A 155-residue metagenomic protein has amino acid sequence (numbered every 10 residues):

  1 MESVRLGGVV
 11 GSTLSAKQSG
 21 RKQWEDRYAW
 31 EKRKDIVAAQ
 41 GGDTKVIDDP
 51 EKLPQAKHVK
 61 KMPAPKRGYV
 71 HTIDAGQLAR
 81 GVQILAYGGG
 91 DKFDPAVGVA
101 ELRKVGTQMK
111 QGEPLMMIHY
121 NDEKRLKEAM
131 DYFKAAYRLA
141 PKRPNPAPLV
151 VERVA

Functional and structural regions predicted by a protein language model:
M1-A155: Well-ordered secondary-structure scaffolds
